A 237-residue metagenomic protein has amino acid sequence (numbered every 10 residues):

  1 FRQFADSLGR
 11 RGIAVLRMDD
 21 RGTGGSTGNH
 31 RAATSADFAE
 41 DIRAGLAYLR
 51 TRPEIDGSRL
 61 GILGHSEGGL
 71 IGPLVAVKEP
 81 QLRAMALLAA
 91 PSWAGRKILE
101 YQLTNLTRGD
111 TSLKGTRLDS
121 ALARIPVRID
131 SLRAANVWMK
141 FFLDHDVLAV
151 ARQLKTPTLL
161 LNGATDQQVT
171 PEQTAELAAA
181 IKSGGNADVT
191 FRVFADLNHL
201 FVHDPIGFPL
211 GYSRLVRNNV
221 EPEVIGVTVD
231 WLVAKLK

Functional and structural regions predicted by a protein language model:
A5-G25: Conserved alpha/beta-hydrolase
A32-P53: Alpha/beta-hydrolase active-site loop
E54-S66: Alpha/beta-hydrolase fold nucleophile elbow
G69-P80: Short glycine-enriched nucleophile-adjacent loop and the immediately C-terminal alpha-helix near the catalytic center
V75, R83-Q153, S183: Accessory cap/linker subdomain of secreted extracellular hydrolases
L154, L160-N162, D166: Short beta-strand/loop motif that positions the catalytic acidic residue of the alpha/beta-hydrolase fold
T156, T170-A180: Short alpha-helix in the alpha/beta-hydrolase fold that links the catalytic acid
L200, I206-K237: Catalytic active-site module of serine/aspartate enzymes centered on a nucleophile-bearing elbow/loop
